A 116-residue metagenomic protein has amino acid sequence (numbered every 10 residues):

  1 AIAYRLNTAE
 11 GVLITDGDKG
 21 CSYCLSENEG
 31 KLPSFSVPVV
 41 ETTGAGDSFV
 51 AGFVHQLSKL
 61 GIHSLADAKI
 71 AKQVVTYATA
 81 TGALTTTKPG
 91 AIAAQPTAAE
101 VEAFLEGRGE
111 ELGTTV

Functional and structural regions predicted by a protein language model:
A1-V116: Conserved phosphate-binding/catalytic region of the ribokinase-like
